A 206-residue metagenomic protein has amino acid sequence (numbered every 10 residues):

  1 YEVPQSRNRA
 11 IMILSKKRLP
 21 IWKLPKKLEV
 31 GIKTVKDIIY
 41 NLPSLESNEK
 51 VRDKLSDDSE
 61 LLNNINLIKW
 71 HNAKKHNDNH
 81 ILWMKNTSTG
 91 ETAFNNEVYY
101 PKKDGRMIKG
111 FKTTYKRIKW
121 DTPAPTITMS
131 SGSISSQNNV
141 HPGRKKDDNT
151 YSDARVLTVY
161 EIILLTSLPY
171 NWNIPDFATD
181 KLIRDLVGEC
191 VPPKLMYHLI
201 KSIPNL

Functional and structural regions predicted by a protein language model:
Y1-T114: Class I S-adenosyl-L-methionine
L62-L206: C-terminal target-recognition/interaction regions appended to catalytic cores
